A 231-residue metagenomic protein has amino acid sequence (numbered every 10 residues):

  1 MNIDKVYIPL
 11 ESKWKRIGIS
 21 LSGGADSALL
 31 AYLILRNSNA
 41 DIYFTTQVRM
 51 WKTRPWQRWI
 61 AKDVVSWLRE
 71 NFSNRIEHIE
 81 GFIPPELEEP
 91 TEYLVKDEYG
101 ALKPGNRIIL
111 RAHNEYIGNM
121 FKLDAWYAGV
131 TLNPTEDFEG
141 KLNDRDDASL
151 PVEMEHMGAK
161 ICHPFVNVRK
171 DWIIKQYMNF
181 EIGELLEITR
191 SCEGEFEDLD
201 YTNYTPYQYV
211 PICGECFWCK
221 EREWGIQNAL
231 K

Functional and structural regions predicted by a protein language model:
M1-K231: Nucleotide-activated chemistry modules centered on ATP-dependent adenylation/adenylyltransferase
